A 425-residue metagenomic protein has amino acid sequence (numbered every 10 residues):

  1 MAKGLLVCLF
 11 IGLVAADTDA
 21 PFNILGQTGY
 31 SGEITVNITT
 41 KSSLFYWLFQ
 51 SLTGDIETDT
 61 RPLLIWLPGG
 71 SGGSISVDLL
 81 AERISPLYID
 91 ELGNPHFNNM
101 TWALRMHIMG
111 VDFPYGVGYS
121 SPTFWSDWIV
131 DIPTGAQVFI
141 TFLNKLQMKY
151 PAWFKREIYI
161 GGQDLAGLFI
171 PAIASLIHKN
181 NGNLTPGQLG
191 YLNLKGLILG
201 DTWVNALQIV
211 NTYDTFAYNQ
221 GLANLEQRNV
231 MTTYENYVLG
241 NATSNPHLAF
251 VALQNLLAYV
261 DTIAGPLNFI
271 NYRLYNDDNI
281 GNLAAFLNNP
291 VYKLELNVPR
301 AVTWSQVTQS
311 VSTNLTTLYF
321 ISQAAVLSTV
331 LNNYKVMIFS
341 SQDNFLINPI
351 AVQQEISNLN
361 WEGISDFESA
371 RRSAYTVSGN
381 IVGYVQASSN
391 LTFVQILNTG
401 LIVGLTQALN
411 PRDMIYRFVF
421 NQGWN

Functional and structural regions predicted by a protein language model:
A2-N425: Terminal and linker regions of secretory-pathway proteins
